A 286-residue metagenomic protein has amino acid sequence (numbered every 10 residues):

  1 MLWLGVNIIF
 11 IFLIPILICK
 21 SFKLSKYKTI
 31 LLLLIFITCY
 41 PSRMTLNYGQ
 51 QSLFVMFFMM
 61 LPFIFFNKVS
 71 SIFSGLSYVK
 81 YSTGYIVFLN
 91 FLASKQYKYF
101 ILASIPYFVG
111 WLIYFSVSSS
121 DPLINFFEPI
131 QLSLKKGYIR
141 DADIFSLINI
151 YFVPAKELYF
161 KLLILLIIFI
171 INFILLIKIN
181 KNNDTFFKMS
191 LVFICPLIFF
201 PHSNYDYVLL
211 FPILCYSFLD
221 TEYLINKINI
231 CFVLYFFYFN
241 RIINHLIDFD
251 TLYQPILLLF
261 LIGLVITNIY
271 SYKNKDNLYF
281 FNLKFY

Functional and structural regions predicted by a protein language model:
M1-V69, S94-F211, Y279-F280: Primarily membrane-embedded glycan-assembly and transfer machineries that use lipid-linked glycans
G5, L76-V79, A103-P106, L224-F232: Short alpha-helical "patches" and their helix-cap loops
L13, L17, F57-N67, V87-S94 (+2 more regions): Transmembrane alpha-helices and membrane-interface helical segments of multi-pass integral membrane enzymes
L33, Y81, V117-S118, K135 (+3 more regions): Short, surface-exposed, charge-dense and proline/glycine-enriched linear segments
S71-S77, S82-A93, S104, V208-L210: Transmembrane-embedded, aromatic-rich helix segments that form part of the hydrophobic channel/pocket engaging
F218-Y286: Aromatic-enriched
